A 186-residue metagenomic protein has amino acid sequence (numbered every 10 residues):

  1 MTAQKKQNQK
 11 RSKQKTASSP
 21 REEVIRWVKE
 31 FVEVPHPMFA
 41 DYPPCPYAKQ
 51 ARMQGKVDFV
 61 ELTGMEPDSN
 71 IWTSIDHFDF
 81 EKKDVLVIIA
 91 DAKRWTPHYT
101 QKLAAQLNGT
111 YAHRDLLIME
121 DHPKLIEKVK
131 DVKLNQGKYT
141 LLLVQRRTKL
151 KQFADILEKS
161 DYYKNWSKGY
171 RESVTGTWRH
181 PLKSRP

Functional and structural regions predicted by a protein language model:
T2-E81: N-terminal, charge-rich interaction modules
R26, E30, T73, K102-G109 (+2 more regions): Charged/polar, solvent-exposed surface patches and flexible loops
E66-P67, A92-H98, K149-L150: Short acidic, S/G/P-rich loop/turn micro-motifs used as interaction or catalytic elements
S69, P97-Q101, L157, D161: Generic alpha-helical secondary structure signal
D79, K83-G137, L141: Non-transmembrane, aqueous-exposed alpha-helical and coiled segments at domain scale
L134-P186: A cross-taxonomic marker for long C-terminal extensions/tails that follow the last structured domain
